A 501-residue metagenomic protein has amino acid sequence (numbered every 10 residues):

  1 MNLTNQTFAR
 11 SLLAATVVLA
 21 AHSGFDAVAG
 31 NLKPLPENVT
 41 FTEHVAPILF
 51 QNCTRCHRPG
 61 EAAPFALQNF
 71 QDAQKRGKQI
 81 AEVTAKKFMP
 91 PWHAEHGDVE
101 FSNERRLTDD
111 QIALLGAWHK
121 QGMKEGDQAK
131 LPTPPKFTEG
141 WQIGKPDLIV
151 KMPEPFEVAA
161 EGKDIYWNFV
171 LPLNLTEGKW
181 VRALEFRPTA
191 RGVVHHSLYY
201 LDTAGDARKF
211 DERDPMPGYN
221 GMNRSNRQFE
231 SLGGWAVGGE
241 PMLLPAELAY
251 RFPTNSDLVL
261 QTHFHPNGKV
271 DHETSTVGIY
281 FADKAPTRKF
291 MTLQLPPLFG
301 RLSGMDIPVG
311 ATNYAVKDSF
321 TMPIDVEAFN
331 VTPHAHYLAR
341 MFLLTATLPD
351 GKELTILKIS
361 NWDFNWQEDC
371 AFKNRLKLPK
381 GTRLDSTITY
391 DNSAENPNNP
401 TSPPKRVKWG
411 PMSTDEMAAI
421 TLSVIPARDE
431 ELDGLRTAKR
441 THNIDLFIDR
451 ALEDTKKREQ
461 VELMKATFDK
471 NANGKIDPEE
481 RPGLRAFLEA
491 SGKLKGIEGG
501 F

Functional and structural regions predicted by a protein language model:
M1, V45, V331: Conserved S/T- and glycine-rich ATP-binding loop of Class I adenylate-forming
N2-L13: Bacterial N-terminal signal peptides that target proteins for export
S11-S23: Bacterial N-terminal signal peptides
H22-L175, K179, R187, N255-T262 (+1 more regions): Aromatic- and Gly/Pro-enriched helix-to-coil junctions and flexible linker segments
N38, E104, E247-A249, R375 (+2 more regions): Short basic coil micro-motifs at the edges of alpha-helical modules that engage polyanionic partners
F41, T347, F468-K470: Hydrophobic alpha-helical segments, especially N-terminal targeting/anchoring helices
P91, E95-F101, L131-W180, E185-E327 (+1 more regions): Beta-strand-centric surfaces of beta-sandwich/beta-rich domains
E431-F501: Calcium-binding acidic motifs and repeat modules
